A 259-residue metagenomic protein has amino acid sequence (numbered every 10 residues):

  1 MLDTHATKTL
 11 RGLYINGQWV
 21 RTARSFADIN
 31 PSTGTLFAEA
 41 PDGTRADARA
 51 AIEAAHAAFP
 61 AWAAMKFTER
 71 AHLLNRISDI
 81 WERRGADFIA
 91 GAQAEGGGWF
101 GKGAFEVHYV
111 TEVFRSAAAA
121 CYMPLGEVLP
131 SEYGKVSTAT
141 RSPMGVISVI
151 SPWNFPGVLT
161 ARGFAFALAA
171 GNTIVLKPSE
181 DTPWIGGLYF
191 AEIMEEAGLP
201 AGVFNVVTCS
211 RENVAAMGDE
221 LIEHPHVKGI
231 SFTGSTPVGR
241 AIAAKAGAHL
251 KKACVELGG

Functional and structural regions predicted by a protein language model:
M1-K135: N-terminal Rossmann-like NAD(P)+-binding subdomain of aldehyde/semialdehyde dehydrogenases
G126-G258: Rossmann-like NAD(P) dinucleotide-binding subdomain of oxidoreductase/dehydrogenase enzymes
